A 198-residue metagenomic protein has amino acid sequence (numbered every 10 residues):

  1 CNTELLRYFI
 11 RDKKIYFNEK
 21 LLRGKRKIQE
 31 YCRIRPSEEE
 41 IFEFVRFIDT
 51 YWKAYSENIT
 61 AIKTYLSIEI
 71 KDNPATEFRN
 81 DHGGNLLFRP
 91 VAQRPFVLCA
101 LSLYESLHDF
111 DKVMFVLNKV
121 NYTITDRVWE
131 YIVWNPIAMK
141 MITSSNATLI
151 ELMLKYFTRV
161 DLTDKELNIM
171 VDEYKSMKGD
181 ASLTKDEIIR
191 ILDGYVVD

Functional and structural regions predicted by a protein language model:
C1-D198: Accessory terminal alpha-helical modules
